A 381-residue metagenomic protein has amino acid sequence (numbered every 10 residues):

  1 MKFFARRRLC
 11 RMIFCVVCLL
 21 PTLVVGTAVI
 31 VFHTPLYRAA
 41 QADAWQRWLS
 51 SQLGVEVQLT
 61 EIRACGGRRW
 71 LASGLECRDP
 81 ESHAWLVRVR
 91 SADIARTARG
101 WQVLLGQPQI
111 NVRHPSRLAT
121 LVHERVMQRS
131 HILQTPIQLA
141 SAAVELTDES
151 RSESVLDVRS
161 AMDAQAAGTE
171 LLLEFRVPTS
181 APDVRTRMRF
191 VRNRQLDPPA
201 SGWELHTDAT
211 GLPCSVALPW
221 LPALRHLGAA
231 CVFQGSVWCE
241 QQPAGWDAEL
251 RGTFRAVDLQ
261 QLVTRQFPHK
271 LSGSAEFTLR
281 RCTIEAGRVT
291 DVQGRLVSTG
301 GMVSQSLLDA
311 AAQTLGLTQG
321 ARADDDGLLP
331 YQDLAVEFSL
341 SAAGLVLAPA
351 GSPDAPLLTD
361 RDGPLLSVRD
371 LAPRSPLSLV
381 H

Functional and structural regions predicted by a protein language model:
K2-V17, G287-H381: Extended terminal
F3-F4, G74-V158, G301-V303, L307-A323: Secondary-structure transition motifs
R11-I30: Hydrophobic membrane-insertion alpha-helices, especially the h-region of bacterial N-terminal signal peptides
G26-V112: Terminal hydrophobic membrane-targeting helix
L49, L59-C65, C77, V87-G100 (+7 more regions): Extended lipid/amphipathic-ligand handling interfaces
S150, S154, E249-T283, G287-V292: Extracytoplasmic beta-rich ectodomain segments of secreted or membrane-anchored proteins
D163-E170, T179-S180, Q195-P198, A372-H381: Glycine-rich, aromatic-bearing surface loops/beta-hairpins
A167-T169, C214-A217, F254-Q261, G316: Flexible, solvent-exposed coil segments and beta strand-coil junctions, predominantly the extracellular/periplasmic
